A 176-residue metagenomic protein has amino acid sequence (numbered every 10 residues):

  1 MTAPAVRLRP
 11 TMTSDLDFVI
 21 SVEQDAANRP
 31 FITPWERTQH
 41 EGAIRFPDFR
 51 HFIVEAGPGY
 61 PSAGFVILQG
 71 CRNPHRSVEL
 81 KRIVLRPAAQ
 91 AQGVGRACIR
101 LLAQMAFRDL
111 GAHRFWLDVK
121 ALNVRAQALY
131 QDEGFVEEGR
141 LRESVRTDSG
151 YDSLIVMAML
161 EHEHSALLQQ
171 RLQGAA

Functional and structural regions predicted by a protein language model:
P10-S14, I20-Q90, R96-L110, L160-A176: Acetyl-CoA-dependent GNAT
I83, K120-L122: Short loop/turn motifs enriched for small/polar and acidic residues
G95, I99, L122-A126, E143-D148: Short glycine/proline-centered loop/turn elements that form peptide/ligand docking sites
G95, V124-Q127, D132-E133, E163 (+1 more regions): Contiguous, function-dense segments enriched for cysteine-driven chemistry and partner/ligand-binding capacity
M105-F107, L129, F135: Conserved hydrophobic/aromatic "anchor" residues that stabilize well-ordered secondary structure elements
R108-D118: Conserved GNAT acetyl-CoA-binding A-motif
W116-V119, Q131, V136-D152, V156: Conserved catalytic-core motifs of GNAT/GCN5-like acyltransferases
